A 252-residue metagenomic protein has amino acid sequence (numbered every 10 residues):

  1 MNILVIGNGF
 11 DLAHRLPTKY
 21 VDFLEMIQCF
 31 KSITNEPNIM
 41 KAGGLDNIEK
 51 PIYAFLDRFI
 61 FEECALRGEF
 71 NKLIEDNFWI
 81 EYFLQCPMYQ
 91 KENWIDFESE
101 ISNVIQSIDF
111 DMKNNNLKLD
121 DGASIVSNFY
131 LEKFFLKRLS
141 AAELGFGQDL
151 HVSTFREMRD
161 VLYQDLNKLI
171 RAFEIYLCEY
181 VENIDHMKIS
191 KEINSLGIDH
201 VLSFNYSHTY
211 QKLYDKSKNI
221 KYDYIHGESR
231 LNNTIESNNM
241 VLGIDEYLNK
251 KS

Functional and structural regions predicted by a protein language model:
M1-P51: An N-terminal structural lobe/cap that precedes and organizes the functional/catalytic core across diverse proteins
M40-S252: Extended, H/D-rich, highly charged conserved domains that either
